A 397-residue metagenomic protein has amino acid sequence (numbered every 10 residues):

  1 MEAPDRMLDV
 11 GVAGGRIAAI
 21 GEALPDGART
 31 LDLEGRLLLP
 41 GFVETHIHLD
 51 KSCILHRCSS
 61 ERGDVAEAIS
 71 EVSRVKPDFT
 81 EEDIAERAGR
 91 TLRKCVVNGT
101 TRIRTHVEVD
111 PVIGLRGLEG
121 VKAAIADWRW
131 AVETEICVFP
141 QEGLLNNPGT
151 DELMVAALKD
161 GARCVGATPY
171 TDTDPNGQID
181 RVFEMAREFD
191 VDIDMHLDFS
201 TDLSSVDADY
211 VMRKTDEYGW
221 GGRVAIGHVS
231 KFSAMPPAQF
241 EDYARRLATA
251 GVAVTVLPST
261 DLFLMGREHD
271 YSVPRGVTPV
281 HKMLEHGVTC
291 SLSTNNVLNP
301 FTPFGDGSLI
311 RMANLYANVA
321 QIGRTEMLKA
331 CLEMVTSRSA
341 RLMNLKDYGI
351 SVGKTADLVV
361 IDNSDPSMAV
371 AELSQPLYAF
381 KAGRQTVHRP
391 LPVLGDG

Functional and structural regions predicted by a protein language model:
M1-D26, P366: N-terminal metal-binding scaffold of metallo-dependent hydrolase/deaminase domains
G14, L24-G63, E67: Replace "His-x-His-based motif
L39-S52, V107, D192-T201: Histidine-centered catalytic micro-motifs
C53-I84, A156, F189, D207-A225 (+3 more regions): Active-site gating loops and adjacent loop-to-helix segments of metal-dependent hydrolytic enzymes
L55-H106, V112-D127, E152-K159: Alpha-helical scaffold segments that flank or form the walls of functional sites
R116-W130, N146-A253, H269-L292, Y348: Histidine/acidic residue-rich metal-binding segments in metalloenzymes
D192, R213-V224, T260-L264, P274-I361: His/Asp/Glu-enriched, well-ordered alpha-helical/loop segment that forms or immediately abuts the divalent-metal
R341, V352-G397: C-terminal cap of metal-dependent C-N hydrolases
